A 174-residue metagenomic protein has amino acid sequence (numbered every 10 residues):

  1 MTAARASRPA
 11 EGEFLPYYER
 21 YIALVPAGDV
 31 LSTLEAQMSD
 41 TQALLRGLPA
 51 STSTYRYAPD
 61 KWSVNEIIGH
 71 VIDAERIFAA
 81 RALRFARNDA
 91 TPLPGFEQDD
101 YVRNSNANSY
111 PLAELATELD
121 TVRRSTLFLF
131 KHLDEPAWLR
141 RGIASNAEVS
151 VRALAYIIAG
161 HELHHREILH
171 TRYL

Functional and structural regions predicted by a protein language model:
M1-R20, T54-Y101, R124-L127, E135 (+1 more regions): Short, contiguous alpha-helical
I22-T33, N88-A90, S109-T117, A153: Solvent-exposed interaction patches of small proteins and small membrane subunits
I22-Y57: Short, contiguous, helix-prone interaction/anchoring segments in small proteins
L24-A27, D40, G47, N88 (+3 more regions): A structural signal for alpha-helix termini and helix-coil/disorder junctions
V30, L34, D60, L119 (+1 more regions): Aromatic-acidic/polar surface patches that form glycan- and anion
T33-L44, D100-L139: Acidic/histidine-rich alpha-helical segments that form the ligand environment of transition-metal centers
